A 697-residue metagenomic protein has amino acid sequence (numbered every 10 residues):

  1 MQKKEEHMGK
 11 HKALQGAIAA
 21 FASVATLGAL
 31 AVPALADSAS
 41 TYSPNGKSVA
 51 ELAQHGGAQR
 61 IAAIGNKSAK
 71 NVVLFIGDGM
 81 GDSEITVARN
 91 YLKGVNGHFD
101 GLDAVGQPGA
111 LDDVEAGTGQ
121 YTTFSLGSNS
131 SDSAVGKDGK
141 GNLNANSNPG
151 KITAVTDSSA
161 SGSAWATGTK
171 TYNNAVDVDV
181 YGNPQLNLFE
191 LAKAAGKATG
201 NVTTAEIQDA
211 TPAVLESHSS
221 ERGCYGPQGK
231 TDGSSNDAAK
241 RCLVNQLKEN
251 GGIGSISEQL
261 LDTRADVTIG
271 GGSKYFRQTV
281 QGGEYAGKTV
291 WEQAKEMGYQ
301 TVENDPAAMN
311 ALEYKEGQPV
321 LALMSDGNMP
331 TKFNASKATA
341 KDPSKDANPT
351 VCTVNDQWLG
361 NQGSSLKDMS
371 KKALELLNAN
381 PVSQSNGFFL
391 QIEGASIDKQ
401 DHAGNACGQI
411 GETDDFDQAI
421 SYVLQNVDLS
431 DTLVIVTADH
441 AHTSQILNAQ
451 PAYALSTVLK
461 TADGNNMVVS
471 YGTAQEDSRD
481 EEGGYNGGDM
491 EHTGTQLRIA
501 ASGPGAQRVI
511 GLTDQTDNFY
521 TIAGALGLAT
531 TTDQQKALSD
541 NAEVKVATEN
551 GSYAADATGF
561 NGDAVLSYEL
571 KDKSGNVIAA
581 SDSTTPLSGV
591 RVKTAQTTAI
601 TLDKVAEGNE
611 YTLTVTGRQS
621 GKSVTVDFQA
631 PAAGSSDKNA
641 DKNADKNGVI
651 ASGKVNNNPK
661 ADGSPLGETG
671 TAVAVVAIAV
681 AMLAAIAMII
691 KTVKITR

Functional and structural regions predicted by a protein language model:
A22-L30, G670, M682-A684, M688: Hydrophobic core
L30-S40: Sec-dependent signal peptide cleavage junction
S40-A53, I64-V72, G77-V155, S161 (+2 more regions): A post-motif C-terminal structural segment
E549-A555: Structural beta-strand segments of beta-rich domains
N561, I600-N609: Surface-exposed, short loops/turns at beta-strand junctions within beta-sandwich domains
S588-I600: Aromatic sugar-binding surface patches on proteins that engage polysaccharides or sugar-phosphate polymers
R618-G667: C-terminal low-complexity, Ser/Thr- and acidic/Pro-rich disordered "stalk" regions positioned immediately N-terminal
V675-R697: C-terminal membrane-anchoring or membrane-association module
